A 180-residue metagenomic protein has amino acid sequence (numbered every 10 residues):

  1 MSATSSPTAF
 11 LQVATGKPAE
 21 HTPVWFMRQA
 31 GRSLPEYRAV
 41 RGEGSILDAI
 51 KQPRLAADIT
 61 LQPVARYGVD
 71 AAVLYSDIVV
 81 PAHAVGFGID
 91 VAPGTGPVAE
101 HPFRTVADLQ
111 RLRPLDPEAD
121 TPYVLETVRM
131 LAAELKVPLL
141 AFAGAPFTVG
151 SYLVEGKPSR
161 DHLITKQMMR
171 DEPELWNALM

Functional and structural regions predicted by a protein language model:
M1-P93: N-terminal basic, low-complexity leaders that serve as flexible interaction/assembly modules and, when applicable, as
D90-M180: Active-site-proximal, glycine-rich beta->alpha crossover segments in alpha/beta enzymes that shape flexible
